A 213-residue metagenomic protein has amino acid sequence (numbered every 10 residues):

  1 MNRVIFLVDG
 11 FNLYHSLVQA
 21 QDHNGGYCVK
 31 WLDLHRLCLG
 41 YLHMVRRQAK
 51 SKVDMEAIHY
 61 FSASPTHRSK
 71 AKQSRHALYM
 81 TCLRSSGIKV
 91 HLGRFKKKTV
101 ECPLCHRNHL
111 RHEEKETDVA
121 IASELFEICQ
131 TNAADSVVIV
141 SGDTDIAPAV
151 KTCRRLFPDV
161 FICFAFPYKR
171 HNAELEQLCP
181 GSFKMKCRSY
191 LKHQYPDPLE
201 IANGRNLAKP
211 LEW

Functional and structural regions predicted by a protein language model:
M1-L110, A165: Domain-level signal for Mg2+-assisted phosphodiester chemistry and nucleotide/NA-binding surfaces in nucleic-acid
K89-W213: Nuclease catalytic cores that cleave nucleic-acid phosphodiester bonds, predominantly acidic two-metal-ion
